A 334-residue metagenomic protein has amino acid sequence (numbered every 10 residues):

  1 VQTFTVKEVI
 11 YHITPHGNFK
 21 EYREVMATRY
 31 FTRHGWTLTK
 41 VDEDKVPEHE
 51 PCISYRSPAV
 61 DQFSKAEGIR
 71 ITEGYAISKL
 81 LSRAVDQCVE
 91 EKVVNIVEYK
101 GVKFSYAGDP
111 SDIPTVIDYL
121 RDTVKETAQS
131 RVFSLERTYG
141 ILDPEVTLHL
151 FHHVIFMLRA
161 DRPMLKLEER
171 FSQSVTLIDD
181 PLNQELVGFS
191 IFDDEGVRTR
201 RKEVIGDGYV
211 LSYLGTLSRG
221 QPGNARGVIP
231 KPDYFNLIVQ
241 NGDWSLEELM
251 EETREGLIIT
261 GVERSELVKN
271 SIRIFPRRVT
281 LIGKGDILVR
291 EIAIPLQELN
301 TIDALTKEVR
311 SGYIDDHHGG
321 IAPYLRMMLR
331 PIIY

Functional and structural regions predicted by a protein language model:
V1-Y334: N-terminal small-residue-enriched
